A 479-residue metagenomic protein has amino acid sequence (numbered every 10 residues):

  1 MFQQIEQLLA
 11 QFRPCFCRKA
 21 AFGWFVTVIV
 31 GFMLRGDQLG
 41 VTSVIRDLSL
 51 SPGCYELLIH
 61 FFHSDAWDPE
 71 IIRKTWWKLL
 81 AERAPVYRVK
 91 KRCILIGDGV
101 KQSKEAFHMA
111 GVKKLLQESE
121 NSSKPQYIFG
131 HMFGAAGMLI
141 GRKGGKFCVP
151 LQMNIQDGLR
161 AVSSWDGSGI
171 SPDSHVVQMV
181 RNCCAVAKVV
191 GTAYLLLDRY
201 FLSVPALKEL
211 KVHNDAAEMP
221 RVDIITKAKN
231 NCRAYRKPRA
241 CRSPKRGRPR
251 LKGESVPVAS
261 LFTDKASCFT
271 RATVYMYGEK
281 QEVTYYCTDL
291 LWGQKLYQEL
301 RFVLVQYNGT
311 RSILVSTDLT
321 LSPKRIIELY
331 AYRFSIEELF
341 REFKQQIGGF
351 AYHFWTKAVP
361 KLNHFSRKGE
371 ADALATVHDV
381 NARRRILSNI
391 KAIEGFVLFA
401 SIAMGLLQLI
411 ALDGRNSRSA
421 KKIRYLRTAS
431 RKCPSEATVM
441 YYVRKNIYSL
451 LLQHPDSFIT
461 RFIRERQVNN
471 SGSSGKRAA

Functional and structural regions predicted by a protein language model:
M1-H63, P69, W76: Gly/serine-rich nucleotide phosphate-binding loop at the start of the catalytic core of nucleotide/ADP-ribose-handling
M1-R13, T27, K91, H108 (+1 more regions): Single, function-defining residue in the core of a domain
M33, D47, F61-P69, N121 (+3 more regions): Short secondary-structure transition/capping motifs
M33-Q38, S49-P52, A66, K104 (+3 more regions): Short alpha-helix boundary/capping elements
L34-S43, W77-A81, M132-R142, R250-V256 (+1 more regions): Short N-terminal helix-initiation segments at or just after the protein's N-terminus
G40, D47-G53, G137-G158, L291-L296: Glycine/proline-rich, flexible active-site/cofactor-binding loop segments that harbor closely spaced acidic
S64-D157: Active-site-proximal, Lys/Arg-enriched surface segment that forms a nucleic-acid-binding/basic interface patch
